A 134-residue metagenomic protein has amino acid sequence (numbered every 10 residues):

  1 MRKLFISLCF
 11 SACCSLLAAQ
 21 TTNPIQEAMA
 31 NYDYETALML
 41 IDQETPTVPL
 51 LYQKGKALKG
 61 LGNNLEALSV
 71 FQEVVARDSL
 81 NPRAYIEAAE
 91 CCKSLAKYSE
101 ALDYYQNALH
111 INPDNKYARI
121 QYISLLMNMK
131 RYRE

Functional and structural regions predicted by a protein language model:
A30, G60, S94-L95, N128-M129: Register position in tetratricopeptide repeats
M39-P46, Q72-A76, Q106-H110: Conserved structural position within tetratricopeptide repeats
Q53, E87, Q121-S124: Canonical tetratricopeptide repeat
